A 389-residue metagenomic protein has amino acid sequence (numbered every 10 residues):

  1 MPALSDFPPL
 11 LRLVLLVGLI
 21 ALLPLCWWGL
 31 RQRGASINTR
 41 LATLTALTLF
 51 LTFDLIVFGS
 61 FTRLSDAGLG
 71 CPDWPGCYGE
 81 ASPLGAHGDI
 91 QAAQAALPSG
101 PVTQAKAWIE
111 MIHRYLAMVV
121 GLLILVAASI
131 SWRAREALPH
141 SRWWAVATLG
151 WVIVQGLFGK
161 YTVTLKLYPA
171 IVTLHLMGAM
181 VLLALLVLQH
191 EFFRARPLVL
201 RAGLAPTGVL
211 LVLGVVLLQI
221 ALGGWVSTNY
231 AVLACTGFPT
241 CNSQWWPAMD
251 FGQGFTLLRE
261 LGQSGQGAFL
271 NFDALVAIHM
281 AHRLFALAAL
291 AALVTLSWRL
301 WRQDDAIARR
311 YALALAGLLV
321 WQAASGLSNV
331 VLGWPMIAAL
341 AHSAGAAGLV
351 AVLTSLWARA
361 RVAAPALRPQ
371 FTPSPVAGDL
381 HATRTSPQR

Functional and structural regions predicted by a protein language model:
M1-S36: Transmembrane alpha-helices
P2-L4, F58-C71, I153-L176, W225-G237 (+1 more regions): Interfacial helix-loop-helix junctions of multi-pass membrane proteins
P8-V17, A107-V126, A170-A184, A277-T295 (+1 more regions): Membrane-interface loop-to-helix entry segments
A21-R31, A128-S129, V187-H190, L296-W298 (+1 more regions): Alpha-helical transmembrane segments
L44-D66, V215-V226: N-terminal signal-anchor transmembrane alpha helix
L64-E110, V232-L275: Extracytosolic (periplasmic/ER-lumenal) interhelical loops and adjacent juxtamembrane/interface segments of multi-pass
S129-V146, G203, S297-L315: Membrane-interface helix-loop-helix junctions at transmembrane boundaries of multi-pass membrane enzymes, predominantly
L185-L204, G208, A351-R389: A juxtamembrane structural motif centered on a specific transmembrane helix
